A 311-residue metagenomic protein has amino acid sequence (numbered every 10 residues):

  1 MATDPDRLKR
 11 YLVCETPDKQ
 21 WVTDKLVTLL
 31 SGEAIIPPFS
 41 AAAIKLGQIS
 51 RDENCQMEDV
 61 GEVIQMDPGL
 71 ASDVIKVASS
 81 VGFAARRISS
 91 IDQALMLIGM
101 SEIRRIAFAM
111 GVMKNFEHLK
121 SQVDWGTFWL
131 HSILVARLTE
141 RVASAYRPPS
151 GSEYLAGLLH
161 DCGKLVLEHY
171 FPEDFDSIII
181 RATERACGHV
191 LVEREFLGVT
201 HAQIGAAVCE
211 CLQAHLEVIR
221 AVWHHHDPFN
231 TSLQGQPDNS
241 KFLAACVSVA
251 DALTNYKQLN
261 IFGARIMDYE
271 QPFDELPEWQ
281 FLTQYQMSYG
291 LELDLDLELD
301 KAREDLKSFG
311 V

Functional and structural regions predicted by a protein language model:
M1-S177, T183, C187-M267, Q271 (+2 more regions): Conserved alpha-helical "signature site" that marks functionally important helical segments or helix/loop junctions
P277-G310: C-terminal accessory extensions/subdomains outside the catalytic/core fold
